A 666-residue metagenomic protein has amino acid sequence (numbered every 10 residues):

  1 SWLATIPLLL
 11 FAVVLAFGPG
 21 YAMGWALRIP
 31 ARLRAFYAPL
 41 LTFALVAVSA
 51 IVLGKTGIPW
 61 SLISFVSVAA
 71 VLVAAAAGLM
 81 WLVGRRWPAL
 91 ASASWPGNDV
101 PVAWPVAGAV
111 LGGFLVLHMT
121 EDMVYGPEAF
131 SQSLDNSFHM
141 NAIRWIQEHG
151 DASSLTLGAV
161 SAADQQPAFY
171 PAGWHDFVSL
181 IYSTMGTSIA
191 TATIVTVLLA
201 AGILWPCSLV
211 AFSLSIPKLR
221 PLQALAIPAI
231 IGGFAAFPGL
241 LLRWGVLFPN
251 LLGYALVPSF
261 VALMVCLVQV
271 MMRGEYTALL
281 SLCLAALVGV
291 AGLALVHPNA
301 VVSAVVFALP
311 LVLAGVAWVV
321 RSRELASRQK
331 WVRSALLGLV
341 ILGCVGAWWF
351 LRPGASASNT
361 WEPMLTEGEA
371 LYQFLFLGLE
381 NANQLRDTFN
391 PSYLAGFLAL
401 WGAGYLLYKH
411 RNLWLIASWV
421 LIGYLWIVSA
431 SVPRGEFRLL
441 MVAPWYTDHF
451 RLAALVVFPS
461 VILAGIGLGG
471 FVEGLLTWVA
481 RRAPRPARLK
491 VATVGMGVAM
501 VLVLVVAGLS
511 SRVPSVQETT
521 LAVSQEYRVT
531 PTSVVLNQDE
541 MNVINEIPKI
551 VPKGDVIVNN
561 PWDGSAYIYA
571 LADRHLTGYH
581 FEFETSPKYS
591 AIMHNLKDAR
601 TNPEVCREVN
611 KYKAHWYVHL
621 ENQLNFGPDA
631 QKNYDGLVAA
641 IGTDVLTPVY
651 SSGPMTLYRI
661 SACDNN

Functional and structural regions predicted by a protein language model:
S1-L3, D135, W244, F248 (+3 more regions): Transmembrane catalytic cores of multi-pass membrane glycosyltransferases and polysaccharide-assembly enzymes
S1-N98: Membrane-embedded, hydrophobic transmembrane alpha-helices
P7, T56-S64, G126-Q132, G239-L252 (+3 more regions): Membrane-helix boundary/interfacial segments in multi-pass membrane proteins
F11, F17, P484, V503-N666: Extracytoplasmic
A38-I51, G108-L117, P167, T196-V316: Membrane-embedded helix bundles of polyisoprenyl
L45-V48, V116-V124, H149, A224-R243 (+4 more regions): Membrane-interface helix-loop junctions at the exits of transmembrane helices
L111-A255, V523-V534: Active-site lumenal/periplasmic loops and adjacent helix-entry segments of GT-C-fold, multi-pass membrane
S213, Y393-V420: Hydrophobic, aromatic-rich transmembrane alpha-helices and their immediate juxtamembrane boundary segments
